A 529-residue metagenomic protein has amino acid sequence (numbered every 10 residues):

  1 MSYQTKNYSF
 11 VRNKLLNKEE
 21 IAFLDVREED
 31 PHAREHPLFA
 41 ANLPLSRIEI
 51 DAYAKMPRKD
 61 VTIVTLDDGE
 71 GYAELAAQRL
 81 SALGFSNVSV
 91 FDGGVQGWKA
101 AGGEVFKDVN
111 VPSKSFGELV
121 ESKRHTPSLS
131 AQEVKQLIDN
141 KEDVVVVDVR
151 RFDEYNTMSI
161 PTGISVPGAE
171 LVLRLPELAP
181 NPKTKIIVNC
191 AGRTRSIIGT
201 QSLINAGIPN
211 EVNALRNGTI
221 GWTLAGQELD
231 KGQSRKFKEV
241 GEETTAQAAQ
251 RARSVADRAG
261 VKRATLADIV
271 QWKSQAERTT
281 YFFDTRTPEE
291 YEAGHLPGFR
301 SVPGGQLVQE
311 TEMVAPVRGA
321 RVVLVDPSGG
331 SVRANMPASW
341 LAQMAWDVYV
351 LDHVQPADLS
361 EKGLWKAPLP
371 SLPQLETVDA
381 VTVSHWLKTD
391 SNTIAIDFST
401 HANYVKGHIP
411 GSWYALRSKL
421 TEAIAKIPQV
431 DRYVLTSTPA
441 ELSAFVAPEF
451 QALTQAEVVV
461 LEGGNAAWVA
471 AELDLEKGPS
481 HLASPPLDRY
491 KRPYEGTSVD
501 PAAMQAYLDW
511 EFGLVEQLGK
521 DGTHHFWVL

Functional and structural regions predicted by a protein language model:
M1-A22, V26-V145, V149-Y281, T285-I394 (+1 more regions): Rhodanese-like catalytic fold shared by cysteine-dependent sulfurtransferases and DSP/PTP-type phosphatases
